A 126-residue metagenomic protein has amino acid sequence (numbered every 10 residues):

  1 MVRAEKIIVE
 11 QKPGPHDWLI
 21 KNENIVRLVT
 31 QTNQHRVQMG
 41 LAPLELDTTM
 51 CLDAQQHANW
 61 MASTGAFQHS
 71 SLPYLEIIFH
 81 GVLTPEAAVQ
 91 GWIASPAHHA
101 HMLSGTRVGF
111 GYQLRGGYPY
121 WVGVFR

Functional and structural regions predicted by a protein language model:
V2-R126: Functional surface patches built around histidine and acidic residues
